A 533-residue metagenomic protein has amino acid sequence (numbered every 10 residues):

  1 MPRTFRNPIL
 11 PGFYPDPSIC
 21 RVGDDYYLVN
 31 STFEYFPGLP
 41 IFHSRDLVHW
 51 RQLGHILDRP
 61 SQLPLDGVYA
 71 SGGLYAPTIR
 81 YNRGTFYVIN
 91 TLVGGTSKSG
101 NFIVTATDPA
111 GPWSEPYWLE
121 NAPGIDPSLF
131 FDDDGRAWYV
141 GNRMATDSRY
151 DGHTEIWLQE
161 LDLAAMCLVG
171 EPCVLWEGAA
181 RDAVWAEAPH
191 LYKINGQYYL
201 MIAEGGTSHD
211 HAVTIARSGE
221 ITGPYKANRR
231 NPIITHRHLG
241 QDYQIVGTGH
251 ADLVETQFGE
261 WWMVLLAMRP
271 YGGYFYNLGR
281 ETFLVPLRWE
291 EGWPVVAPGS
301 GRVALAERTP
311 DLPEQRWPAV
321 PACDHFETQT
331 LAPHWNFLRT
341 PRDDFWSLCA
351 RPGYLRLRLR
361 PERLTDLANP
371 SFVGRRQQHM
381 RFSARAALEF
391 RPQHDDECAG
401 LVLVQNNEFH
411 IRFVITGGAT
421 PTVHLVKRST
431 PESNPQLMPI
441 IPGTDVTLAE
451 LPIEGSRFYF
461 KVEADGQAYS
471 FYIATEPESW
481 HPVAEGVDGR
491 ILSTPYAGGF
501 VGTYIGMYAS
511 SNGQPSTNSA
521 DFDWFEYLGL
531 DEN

Functional and structural regions predicted by a protein language model:
M1-N533: Carbohydrate-active catalytic/glycan-binding domains of CAZyme proteins, especially the secreted or lumenal ectodomains
